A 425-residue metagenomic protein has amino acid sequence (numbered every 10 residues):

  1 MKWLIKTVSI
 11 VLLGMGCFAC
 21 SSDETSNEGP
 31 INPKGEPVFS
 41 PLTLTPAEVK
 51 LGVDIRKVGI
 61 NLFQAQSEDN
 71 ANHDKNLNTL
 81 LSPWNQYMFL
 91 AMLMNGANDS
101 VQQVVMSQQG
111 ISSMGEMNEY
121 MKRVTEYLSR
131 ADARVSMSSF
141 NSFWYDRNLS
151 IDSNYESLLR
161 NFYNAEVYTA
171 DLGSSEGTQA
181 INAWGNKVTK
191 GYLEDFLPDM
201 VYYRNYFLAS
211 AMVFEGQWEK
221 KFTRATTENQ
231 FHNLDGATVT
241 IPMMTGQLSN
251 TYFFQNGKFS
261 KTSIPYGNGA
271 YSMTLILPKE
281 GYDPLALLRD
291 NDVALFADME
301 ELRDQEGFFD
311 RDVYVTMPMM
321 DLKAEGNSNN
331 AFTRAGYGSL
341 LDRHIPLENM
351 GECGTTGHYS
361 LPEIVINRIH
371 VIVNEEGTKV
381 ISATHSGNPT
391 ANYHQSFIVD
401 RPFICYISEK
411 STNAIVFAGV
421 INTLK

Functional and structural regions predicted by a protein language model:
M1-P30: Bacterial Sec-dependent N-terminal signal peptides
C20-L172: Detector for small/aliphatic-rich hydrophobic stretches
G52-L62, E376-Q395: Short, positively charged
N76, G115-G281, M299, E306-T390: Non-catalytic, conformational "gating/processing" segments within enzyme and secreted inhibitor domains
P83-A97, Y206, C405-I415: Extended, hydrophobic/aromatic-rich amphipathic alpha-helical segments that build helical scaffolds
V105-Q108, F222-Q230, L285-A294: Short Gly/aromatic-enriched secondary-structure transition segments
L208, S260-I276, P389-K425: Extended hydrophobic
D290-D310, Y393-F397: Short, cationic low-complexity segments
